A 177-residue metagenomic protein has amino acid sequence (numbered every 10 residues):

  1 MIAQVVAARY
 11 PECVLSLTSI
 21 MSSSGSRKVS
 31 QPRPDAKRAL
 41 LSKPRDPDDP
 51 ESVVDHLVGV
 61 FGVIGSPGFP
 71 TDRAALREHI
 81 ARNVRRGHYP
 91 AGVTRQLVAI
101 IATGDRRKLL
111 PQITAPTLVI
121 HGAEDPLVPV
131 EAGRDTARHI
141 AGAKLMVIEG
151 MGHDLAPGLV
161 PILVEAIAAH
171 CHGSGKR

Functional and structural regions predicted by a protein language model:
A3-Y10, L17: Short glycine-enriched nucleophile-adjacent loop and the immediately C-terminal alpha-helix near the catalytic center
V14-L15, A143: Core-facing hydrophobic residues within beta-strands of well-ordered domains
S16-P47: Flexible "cap/lid" loop of the alpha/beta hydrolase fold
K37-K108, A115, D135: Alpha/beta-hydrolase
I113, V119-H121, D125: Short beta-strand/loop motif that positions the catalytic acidic residue of the alpha/beta-hydrolase fold
P126-A132: Conserved alpha/beta-hydrolase "acid-adjacent" motif
R134-A143: Active-site-adjacent alpha-helix of alpha/beta-hydrolase-fold enzymes
A143-R177: Catalytic active-site module of serine/aspartate enzymes centered on a nucleophile-bearing elbow/loop
